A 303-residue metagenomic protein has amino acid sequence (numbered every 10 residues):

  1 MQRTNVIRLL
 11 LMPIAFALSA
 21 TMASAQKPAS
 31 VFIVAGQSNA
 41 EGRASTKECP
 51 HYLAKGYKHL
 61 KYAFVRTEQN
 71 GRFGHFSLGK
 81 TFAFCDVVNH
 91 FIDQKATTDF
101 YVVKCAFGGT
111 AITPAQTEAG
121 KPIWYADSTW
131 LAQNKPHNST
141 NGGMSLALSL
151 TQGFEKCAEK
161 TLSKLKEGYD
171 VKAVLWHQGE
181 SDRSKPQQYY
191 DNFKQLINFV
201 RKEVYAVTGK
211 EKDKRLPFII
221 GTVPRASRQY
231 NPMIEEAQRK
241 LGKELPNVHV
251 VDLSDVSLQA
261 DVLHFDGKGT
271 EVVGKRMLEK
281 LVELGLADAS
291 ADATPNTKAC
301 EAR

Functional and structural regions predicted by a protein language model:
M1-L11: Bacterial N-terminal signal peptides that target proteins for export
L9-A20: Bacterial N-terminal signal peptides
T21-A25: Sec/Tat signal peptide C-region and signal peptidase I cleavage site
Q26-R303: Cell-envelope and extracellular/periplasmic
